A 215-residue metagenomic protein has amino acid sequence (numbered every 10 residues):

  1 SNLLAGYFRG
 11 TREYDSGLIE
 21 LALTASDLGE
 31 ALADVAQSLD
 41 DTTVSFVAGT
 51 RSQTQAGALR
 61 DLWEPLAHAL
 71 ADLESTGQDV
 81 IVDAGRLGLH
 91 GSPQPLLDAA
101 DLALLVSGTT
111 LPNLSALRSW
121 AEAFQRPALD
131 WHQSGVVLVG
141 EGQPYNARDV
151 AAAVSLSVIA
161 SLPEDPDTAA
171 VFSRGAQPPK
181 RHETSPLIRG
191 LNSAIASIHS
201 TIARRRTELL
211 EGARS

Functional and structural regions predicted by a protein language model:
S1-E30, D79: Walker A/P-loop NTP-binding active-site region of P-loop NTPases, recognizing the glycine-rich GxxxxGKT/S
N2, G17, H90-G91, T110 (+2 more regions): Serine-centered coil/turn micro-motif
G10-E20, A56, R86, A169-K180: Membrane interfacial helix motifs at helix-loop boundaries and amphipathic/re-entrant anchors
L18-T24, Q53-L59, L111: Flexible beta-alpha connector loops of hexameric P-loop NTPases
D34-D41, V150-A152: Short, conserved catalytic or adaptor-binding loops enriched in Gly and charged residues
S38-D40, F46-A84: Cytosolic-facing regulatory segments adjacent to core modules
P65-A69, E74-S161, A170-V171: Conserved catalytic-core segment of NTP-binding enzymes
R126-S215: C-terminal lobe/tail of nucleotide-utilizing enzymes
